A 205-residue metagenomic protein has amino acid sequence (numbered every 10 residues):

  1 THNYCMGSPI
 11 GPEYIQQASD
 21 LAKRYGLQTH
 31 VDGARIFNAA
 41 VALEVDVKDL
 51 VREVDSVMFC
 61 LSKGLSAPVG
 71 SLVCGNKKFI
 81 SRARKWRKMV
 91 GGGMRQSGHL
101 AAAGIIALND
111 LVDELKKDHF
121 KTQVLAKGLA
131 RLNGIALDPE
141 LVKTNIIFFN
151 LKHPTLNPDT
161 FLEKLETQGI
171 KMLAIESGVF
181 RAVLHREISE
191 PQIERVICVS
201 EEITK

Functional and structural regions predicted by a protein language model:
T1-E140, T144-Q168, L173-I188, V196-T204: Conserved PLP-enzyme active-site core in the AAT-like
P191: Phosphate-binding glycine-rich loop
